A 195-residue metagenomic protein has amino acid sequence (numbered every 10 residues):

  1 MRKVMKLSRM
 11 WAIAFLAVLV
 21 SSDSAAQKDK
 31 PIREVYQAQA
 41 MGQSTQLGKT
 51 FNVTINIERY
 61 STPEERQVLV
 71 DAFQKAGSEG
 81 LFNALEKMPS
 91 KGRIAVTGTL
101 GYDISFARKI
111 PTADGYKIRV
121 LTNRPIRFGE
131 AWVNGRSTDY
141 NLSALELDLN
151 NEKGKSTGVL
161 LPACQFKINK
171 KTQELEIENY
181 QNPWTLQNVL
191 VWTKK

Functional and structural regions predicted by a protein language model:
M1-R2, I57: A general boundary/transition motif marking the beginning of the first structured unit of a protein
R2-A12: Bacterial N-terminal signal peptides that target proteins for export
W11-L19: Bacterial N-terminal signal peptides
V18-S21, G92: A short hydrophobic/aromatic micro-motif that marks alpha-helical segments and, especially, helix-coil
S22-A26: Sec/Tat signal peptide C-region and signal peptidase I cleavage site
K28-K75, E79-K195: Long, low-hydrophobicity ectodomains and other hydrophilic envelope-associated domains
